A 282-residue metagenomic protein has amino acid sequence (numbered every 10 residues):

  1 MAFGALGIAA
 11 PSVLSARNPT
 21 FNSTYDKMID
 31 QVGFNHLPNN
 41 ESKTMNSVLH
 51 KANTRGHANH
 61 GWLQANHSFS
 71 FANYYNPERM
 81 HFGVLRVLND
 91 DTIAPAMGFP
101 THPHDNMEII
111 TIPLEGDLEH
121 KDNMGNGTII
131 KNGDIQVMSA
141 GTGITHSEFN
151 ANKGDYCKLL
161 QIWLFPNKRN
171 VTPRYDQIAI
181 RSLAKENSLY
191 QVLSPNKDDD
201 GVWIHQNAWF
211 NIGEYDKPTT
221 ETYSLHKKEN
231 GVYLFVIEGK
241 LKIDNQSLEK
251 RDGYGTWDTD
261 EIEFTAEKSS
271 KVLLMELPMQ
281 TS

Functional and structural regions predicted by a protein language model:
M1-F3: N-terminal export leaders
S12-M45: C-terminal segment of N-terminal export signals and the immediately downstream linker at the start of the mature
N59-P103, M107-E108, L159, R181-S224: A short glycine-rich, His/Asp/Glu-containing loop-to-beta-strand
D105-M124, N132-I135, Y223-D244, K250: Glycine- and acidic-residue-biased ligand/ion/polar-headgroup-sensing regions
E115, I135, G141-T142, T259 (+1 more regions): Short, surface-exposed secondary-structure boundary micro-motifs
H120-N123, M138-S139, T145-K153, T222-S224 (+2 more regions): Short beta-strand His + acidic residue motifs that chelate non-heme Fe in jelly-roll/DSBH and cupin folds
G141-T145, G154-L234, E238-K250, Y254 (+1 more regions): Conserved, well-structured core segments that form or line functional sites
N245-S282: C-terminal structured interaction module
